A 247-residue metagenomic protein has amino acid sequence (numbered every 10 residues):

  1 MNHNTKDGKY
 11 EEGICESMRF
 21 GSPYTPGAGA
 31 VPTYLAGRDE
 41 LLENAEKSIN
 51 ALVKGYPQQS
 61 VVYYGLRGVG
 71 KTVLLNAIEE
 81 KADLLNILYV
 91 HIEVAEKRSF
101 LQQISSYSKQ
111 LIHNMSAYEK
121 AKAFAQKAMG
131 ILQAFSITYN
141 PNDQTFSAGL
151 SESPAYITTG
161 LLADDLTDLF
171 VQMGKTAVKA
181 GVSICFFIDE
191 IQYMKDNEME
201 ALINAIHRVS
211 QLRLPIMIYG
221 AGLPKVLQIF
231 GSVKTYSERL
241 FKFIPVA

Functional and structural regions predicted by a protein language model:
M1-Q59, F124: A short, basic N-terminal segment
E11-S17, P23, G27-A30, Q172 (+2 more regions): The catalytic "switch" region of P-loop NTPases
T33-G37, I92, T158-L161, M194 (+1 more regions): Pocket-edge positions in alpha/beta enzyme catalytic cores
G37-L42, L162-L166, K195-E198: Phosphate/oxyanion-binding active-site loops and adjacent basic polyanion-contact surfaces
L41-S48, D168-Q172, A201: Well-ordered alpha-helical segments embedded in enzymatic catalytic cores
N44, L74-K81, Q103-Y107, A201 (+3 more regions): Alpha-helical scaffold elements adjacent to nucleotide-binding pockets in ATP/GTP-utilizing enzyme cores
P57-G65, V69, V73-I184, L214-I216: P-loop NTPase nucleotide-binding core
